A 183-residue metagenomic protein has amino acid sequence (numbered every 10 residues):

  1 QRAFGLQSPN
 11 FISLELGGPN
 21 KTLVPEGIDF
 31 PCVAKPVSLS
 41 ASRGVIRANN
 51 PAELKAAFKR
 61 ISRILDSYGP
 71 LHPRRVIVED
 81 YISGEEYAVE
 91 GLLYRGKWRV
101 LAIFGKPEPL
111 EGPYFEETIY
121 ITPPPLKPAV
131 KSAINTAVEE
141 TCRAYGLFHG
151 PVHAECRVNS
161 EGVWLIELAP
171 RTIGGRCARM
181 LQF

Functional and structural regions predicted by a protein language model:
Q1-G44, I64-Y68: A conserved helix-loop-beta module that forms one wall/lid of the active-site cleft in ATP-utilizing catalytic domains
I28-D29, V158-W164: A short, glycine/Asx- and small/polar-enriched loop/turn that sits immediately N-terminal to a beta-strand
V33, H153, L165: Generic enzyme active-site microenvironment
L39-S42, A169-F183: Glycine-rich phosphate/pyrophosphate-binding beta-alpha loops
I46-E161, P170: Internal nucleotide-binding/catalytic subdomain
A137-E140, W164-E167, R176, M180: Non-catalytic alpha-helical scaffold/packing segments enriched in small hydrophobic residues
